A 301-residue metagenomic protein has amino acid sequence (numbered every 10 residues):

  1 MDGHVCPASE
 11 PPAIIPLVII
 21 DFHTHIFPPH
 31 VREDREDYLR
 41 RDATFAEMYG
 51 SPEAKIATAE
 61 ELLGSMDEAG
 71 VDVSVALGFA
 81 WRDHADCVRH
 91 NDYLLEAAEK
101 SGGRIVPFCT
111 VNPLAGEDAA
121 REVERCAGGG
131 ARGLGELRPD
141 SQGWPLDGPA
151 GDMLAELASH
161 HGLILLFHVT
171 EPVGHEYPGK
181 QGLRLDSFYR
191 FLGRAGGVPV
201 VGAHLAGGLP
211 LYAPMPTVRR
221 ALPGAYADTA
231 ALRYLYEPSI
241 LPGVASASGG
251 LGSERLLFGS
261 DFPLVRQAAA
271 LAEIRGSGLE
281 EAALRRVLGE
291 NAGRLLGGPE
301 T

Functional and structural regions predicted by a protein language model:
C6, E10, I14-H25, P29-V73 (+2 more regions): Mid-to-C-terminal alpha-helical segments outside catalytic/metal-binding sites
H23, A76-L77, F108-T110, G135-L137 (+5 more regions): A cross-family glycoside hydrolase active-site/sugar-binding cleft signature
H23, M66, L94, C126 (+6 more regions): Conserved, mostly hydrophobic/aromatic
V31-E36, V88, A120-E122, Y177-K180 (+4 more regions): Short aromatic-enriched loop/helix-cap "lid" or pocket-rim segments at secondary-structure transitions that line
E61-S65, H90-A97, E122-C126, A150-L154 (+4 more regions): A general structural detector for well-ordered alpha-helical segments in enzyme core domains, enriched
D72-V73, W81-V173, A225, Y234: Active-site gating/metal-coordination segments in enzymes
A131-G133, P145-L257: Catalytic pocket-lining loop regions of alpha/beta-barrel enzymes, especially the amidohydrolase/enolase/GH5 lineages
